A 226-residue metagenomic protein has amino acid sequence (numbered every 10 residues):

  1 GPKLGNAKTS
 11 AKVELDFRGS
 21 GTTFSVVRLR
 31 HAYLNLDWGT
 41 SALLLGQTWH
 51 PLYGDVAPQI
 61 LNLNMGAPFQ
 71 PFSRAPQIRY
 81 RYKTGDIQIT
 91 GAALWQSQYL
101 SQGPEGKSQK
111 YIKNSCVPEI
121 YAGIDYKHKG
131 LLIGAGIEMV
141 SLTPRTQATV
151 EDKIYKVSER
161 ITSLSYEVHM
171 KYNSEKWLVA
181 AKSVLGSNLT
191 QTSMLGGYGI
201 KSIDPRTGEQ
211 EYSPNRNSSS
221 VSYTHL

Functional and structural regions predicted by a protein language model:
G1-Y99, C116-V117, Y121-L132, K171-E175 (+1 more regions): Outer membrane beta-barrel
T22-L29, D55-L63, L100-I112, V140-V157 (+2 more regions): Outer-membrane beta-barrel translocator domains and adjoining extracellular loop/strand segments of Gram-negative
K113-Y166: Loop-centered beta-sheet repeat module
I137, K182-L185, M194: Active-site proximal loops enriched in glycine and acidic residues that flank catalytic Cys/His/Asp and coordinate
I161-S165, S174-K176, T192: Beta-propeller domains
G208-S218: Aromatic-anchored helix/helix-loop segment that forms the rim or "lid" of small-molecule/cofactor binding pockets
V221: Substrate-binding and catalytic surfaces of secreted/luminal carbohydrate-active proteins
T224-H225: Conserved small/polar residues in nucleotide/adenosyl-binding loops
